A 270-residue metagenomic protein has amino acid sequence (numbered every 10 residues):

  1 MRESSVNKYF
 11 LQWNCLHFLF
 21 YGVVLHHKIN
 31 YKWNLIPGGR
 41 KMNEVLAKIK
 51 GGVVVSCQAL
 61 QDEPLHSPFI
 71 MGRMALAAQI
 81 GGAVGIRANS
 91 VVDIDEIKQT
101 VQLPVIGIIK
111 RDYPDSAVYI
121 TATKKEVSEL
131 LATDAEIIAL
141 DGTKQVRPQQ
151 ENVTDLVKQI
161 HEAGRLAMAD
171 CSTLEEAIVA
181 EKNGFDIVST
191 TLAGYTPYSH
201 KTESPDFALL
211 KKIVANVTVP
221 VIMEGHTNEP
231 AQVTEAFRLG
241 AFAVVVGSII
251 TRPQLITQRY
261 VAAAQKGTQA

Functional and structural regions predicted by a protein language model:
L19-K41: Short, Lys/Arg-enriched N-terminal segments with co-localized hydrophobic residues within the first ~10-30 amino acids
G38-K125, E175-K182: Conserved N-terminal beta1-alpha1 strand-loop-helix module at the mouth
V53-C57, I86, V105-I108, I138-L140 (+4 more regions): Hydrophobic faces of well-ordered beta-strands that scaffold small-molecule active sites in alpha/beta enzyme cores
Q58, D112-Y113, T133-V146, S189-H200 (+1 more regions): Glycine-rich phosphate-binding active-site loops on the catalytic face of alpha/beta enzymes
L65-S67, R87-L103, V118-A122, G142-Q159 (+4 more regions): Active-site-adjacent beta->alpha loops and helix N-cap segments on the catalytic face of soluble alpha/beta enzymes
G81, T100, T133, A163 (+3 more regions): Structural motif
A117-V118, A122-E129, T173-N183, M223 (+1 more regions): Catalytic cores of alpha/beta
